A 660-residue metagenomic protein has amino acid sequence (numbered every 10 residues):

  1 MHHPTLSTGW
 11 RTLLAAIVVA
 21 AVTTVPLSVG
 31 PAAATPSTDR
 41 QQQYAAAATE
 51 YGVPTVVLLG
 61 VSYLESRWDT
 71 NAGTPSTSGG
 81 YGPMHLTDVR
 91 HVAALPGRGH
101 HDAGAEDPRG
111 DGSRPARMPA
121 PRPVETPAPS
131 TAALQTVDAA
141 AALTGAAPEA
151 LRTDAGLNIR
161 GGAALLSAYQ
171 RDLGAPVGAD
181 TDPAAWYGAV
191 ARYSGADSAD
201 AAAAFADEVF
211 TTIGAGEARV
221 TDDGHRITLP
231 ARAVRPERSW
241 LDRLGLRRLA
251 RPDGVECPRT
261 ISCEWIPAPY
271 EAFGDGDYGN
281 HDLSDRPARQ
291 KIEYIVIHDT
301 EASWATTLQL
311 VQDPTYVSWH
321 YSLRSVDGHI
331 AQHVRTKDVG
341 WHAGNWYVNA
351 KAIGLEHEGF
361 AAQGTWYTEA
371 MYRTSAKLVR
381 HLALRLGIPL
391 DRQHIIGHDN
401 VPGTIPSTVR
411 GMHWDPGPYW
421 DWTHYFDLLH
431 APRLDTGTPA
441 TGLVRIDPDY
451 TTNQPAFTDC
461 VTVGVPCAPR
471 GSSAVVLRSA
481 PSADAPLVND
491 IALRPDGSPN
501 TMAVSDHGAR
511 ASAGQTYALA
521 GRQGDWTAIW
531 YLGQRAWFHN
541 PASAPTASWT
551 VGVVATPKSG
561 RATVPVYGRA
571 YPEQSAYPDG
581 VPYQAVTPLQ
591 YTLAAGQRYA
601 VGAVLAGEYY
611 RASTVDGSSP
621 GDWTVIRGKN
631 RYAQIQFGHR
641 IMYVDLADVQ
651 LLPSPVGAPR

Functional and structural regions predicted by a protein language model:
M1-A34: Secretory targeting and sorting signals
P36-A215: Catalytic glycan-binding domains that act on GlcNAc-containing polysaccharides
S37, H225-G344, Q534-R535, H539-A542 (+1 more regions): N-terminal catalytic cores of peptidoglycan-degrading enzymes
E50-P54, T77, N158, D182-A184 (+6 more regions): Extracellular/periplasmic catalytic domains that process cell-envelope and extracellular macromolecules
V57-G60, M84-H85, E293-D299, S318-L323 (+4 more regions): Structural recognition of the beta-strand scaffold that forms the well-ordered cores of secreted hydrolase catalytic
F205-P269, G364-G471: Basic/polar, cationic surfaces and motifs that engage anionic cell-wall and phosphate/carboxylate ligands
A509-P541, T592-S654: SH3/SH3-like beta-barrel superfamily modules
P541-Q584: Intrinsically disordered, low-complexity linker and terminal regions at domain boundaries
